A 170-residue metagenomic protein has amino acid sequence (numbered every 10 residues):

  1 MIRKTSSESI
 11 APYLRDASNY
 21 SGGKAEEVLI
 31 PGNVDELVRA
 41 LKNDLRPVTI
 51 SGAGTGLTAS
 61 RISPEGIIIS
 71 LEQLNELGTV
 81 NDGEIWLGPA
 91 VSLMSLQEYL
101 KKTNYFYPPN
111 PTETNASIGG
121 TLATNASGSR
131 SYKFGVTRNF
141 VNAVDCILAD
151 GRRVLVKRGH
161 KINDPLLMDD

Functional and structural regions predicted by a protein language model:
R3-T5, E72, E76-G83: A phosphate-binding glycine/aspartate-rich beta-alpha loop in the early core of alpha/beta enzymes
K4-N19: N-terminal glycine-rich anion-binding loops that anchor highly charged ligand groups
S6-I10, R46-T49, K102-T103, L122-A126: A short linear-motif detector with a strong N-terminal bias
S7-I10, E36-L37, E76, N115: A short acidic, often aromatic-flanked loop/helix-cap motif at beta-alpha or helix-coil junctions that lines enzyme
I10, G52, G83, N110-E113: Core alpha/beta catalytic barrel or barrel-like domain that forms the active/cofactor pocket in diverse metabolic
R15-N75, W86-P89, M94-P109: Glycine-rich N-terminal segment of FAD-binding domains in flavoprotein oxidoreductases, spanning the beta-loop-helix
E76-V80, P89, L93-M94, E98-D170: FAD-binding subdomain of flavoenzyme oxidoreductases
